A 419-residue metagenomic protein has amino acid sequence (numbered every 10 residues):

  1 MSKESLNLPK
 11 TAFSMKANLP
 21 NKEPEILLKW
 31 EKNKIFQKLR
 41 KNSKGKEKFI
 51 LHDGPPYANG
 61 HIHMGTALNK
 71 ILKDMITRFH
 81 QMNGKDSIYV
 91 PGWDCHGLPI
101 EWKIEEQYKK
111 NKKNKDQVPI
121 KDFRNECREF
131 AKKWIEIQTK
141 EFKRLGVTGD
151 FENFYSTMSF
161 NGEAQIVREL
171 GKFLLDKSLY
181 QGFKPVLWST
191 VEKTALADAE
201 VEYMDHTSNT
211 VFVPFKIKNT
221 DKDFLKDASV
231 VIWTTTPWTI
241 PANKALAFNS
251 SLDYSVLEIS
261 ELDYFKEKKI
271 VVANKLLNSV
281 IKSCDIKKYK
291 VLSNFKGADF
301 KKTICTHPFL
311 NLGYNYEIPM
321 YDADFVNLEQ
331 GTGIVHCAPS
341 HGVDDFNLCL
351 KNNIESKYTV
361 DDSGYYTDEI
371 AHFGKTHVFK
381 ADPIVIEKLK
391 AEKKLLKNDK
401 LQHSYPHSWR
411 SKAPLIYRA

Functional and structural regions predicted by a protein language model:
M1-L262, A338-K351, E355-I370, K394-A419: N-terminal, positively charged nucleic-acid-binding surface of large information/translation enzymes
E4-L6, N274-K275, H307, E387: Intrinsic-disorder/low-complexity peptide segments enriched for small residues
D86, A242-F248, L252-D361: Catalytic alpha/beta core of large soluble enzyme barrels
A323, A391-E392: Short small/polar-residue motifs
Y366-A381: A short-motif feature that recognizes glycine-rich, charge-decorated loops that bind or process nucleotide phosphates
D368, I386-K390: Mg2+-dependent endonuclease catalytic cores in nucleic-acid-processing enzymes, primarily RNase H-like
